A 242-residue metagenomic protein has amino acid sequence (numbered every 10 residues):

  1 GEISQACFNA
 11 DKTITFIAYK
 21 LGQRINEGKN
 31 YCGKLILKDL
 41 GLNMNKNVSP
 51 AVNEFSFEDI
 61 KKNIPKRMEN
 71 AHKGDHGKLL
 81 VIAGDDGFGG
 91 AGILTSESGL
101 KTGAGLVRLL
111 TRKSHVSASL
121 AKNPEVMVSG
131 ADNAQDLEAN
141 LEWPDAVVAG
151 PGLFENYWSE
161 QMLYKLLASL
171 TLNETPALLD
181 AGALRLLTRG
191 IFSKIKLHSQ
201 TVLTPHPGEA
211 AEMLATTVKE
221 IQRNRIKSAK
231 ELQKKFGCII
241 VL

Functional and structural regions predicted by a protein language model:
G1-E2: Proline/glycine-rich low-complexity loops and linkers
A6-F8: A conserved, positively charged/aromatic
A10-K12, A18, Q23-P176, R185-V202 (+1 more regions): Small-residue (G/A/S/T)-rich helix-start motifs and N-terminal tracts that mark the onset
